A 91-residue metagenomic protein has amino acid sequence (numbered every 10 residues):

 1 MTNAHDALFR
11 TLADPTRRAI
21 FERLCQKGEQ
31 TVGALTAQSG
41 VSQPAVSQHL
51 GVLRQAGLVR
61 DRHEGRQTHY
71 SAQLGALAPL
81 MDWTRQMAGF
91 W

Functional and structural regions predicted by a protein language model:
T2-P44, E64-A78, D82: N-terminal helix-turn-helix DNA-binding core of bacterial DNA-binding proteins
E22, L50-G51: Core alpha-helical elements of the protein kinase catalytic domain, predominantly the helix directly N-terminal
A37, Q48, R54-Q55: Alpha-helical residues within the helix-turn-helix
Q86: DNA major-groove recognition helix of helix-turn-helix/homeodomain DNA-binding modules
